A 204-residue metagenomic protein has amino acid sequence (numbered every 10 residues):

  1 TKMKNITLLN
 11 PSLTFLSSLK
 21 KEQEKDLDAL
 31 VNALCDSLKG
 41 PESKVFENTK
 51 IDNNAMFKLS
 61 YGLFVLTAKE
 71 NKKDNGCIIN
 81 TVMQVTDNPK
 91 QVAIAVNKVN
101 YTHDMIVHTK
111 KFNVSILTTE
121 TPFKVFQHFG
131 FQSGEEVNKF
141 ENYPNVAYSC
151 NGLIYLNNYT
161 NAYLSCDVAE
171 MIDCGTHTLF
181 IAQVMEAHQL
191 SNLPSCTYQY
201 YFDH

Functional and structural regions predicted by a protein language model:
T1-K44: FMN-binding flavodoxin-like domain, especially the glycine-rich phosphate-binding loop
G40-H204: Basic, polyanion-binding surface patches
